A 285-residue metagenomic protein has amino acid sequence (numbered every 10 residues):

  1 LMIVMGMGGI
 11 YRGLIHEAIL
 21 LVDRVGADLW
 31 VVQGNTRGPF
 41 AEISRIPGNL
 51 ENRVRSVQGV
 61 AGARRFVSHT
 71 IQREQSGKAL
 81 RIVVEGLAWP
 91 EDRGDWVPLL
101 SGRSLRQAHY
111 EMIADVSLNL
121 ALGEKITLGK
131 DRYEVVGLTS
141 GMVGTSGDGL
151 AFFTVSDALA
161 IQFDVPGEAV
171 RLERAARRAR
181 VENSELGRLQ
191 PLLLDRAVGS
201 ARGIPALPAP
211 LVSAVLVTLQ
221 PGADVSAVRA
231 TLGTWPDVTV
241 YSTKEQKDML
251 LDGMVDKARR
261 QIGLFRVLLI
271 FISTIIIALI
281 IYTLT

Functional and structural regions predicted by a protein language model:
M2-I10, I272-I277, I281: Hydrophobic alpha-helical membrane-associated segments
M2-V83, R103, Q107-A108, L120-L122 (+2 more regions): Hydrophobic, regular-secondary-structure patches
M7-I10, L14, A18-L21, M254-K257 (+2 more regions): Juxtamembrane alpha-helical signal-transduction segment immediately C-terminal to a transmembrane helix
G9, V22-R24, L87-V97, L105-R106 (+6 more regions): Structured catalytic cores of enzymes that bind and process phosphorylated ligands/cofactors
L29, E168-R188, G199-W235: A short beta-strand structural signal in non-transmembrane regions
N35-F40, S140-M142, L216-D224: Structural beta->alpha junctions
F66-H69, K78-A88, D95-A197: Hydrophobic secondary-structure segments that place a key small or acidic residue at a functional site
L216, D224-I275, Y282-L284: Peri-transmembrane interface segments
